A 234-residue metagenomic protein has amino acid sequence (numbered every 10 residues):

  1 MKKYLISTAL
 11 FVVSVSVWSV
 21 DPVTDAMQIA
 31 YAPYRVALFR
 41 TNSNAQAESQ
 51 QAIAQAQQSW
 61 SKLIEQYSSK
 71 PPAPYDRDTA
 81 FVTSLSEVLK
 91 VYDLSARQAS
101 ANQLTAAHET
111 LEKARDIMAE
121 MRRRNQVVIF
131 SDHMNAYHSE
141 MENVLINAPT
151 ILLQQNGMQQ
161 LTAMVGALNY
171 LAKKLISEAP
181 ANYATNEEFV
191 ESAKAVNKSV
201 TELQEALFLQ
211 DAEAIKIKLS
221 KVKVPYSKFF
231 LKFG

Functional and structural regions predicted by a protein language model:
M1-Y4: Positively charged n-region of N-terminal signal peptides that target proteins for export
S19-A54, D78, V127-I146: Immediate post-signal-peptide N-terminus of mature secreted/exported proteins
S43-Y75: N-terminal, post-signal-peptide region of Sec/Tat-exported proteins
W60, Y67-S100, A181-D211: Long, amphipathic, charge-rich alpha-helical segments that form helical bundles/coiled-coils
A96-N197, E205, S220-V224, K228-G234: Extended amphipathic alpha-helical interaction segments
